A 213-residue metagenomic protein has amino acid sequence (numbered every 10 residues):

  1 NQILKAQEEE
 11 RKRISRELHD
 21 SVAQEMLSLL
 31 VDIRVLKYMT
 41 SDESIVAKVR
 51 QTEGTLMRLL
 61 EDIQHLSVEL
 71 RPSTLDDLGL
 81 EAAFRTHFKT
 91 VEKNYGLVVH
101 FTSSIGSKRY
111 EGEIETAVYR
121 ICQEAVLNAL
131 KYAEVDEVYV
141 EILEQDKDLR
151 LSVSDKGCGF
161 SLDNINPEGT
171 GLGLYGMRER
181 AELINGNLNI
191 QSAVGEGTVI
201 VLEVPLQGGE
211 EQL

Functional and structural regions predicted by a protein language model:
I3-K48, L127-L143: Short alpha-helical "switch" segments that flank and position catalytic residues in signal-transduction proteins
L4-E17, E25, H100-Q123: Conserved short strand/loop->alpha-helix "switch" segment adjacent to the catalytic nucleotide/phosphoryl-transfer site
V46-L70, L97: Conserved DHp (HisKA) dimerization/phosphotransfer helix of two-component histidine kinases, i.e., the long coiled-coil
S73, L78-T116, E182: Helix-loop-beta hinge of the Bergerat
L143, Q191-G197, P205: A short beta-strand-to-loop micro-motif at the C-terminal edge of the catalytic HATPase_c
D148, G159, V194-V201: Glycine-rich nucleotide-binding loop
D155: Acidic ATP/Mg2+-coordinating residue in the GHKL
N164-E196: ATP phosphate-binding glycine-rich loop and adjacent ATP-lid/helix-beta elements within ATP-binding kinase/ATPase
